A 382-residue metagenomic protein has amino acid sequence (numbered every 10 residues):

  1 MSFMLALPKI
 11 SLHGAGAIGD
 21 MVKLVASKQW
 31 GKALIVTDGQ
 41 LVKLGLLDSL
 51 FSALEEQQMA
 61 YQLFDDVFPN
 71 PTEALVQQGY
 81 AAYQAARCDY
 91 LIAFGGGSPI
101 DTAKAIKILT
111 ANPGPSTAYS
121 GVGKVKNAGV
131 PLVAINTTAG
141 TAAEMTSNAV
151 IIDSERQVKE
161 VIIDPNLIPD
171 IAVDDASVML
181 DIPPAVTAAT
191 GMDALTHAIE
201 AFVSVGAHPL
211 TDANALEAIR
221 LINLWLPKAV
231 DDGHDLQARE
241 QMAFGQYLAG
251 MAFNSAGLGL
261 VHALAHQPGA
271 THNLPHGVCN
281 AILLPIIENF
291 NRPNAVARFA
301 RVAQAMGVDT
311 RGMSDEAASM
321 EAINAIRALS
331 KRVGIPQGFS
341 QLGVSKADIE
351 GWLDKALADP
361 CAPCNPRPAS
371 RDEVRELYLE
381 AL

Functional and structural regions predicted by a protein language model:
M1-F64: An N-terminal, well-structured beta->alpha segment
V42-P115, G123, K228-R239: N-terminal small/polar loop signature for handling phosphorylated ligands or for N-terminal nucleophile
A111-A207, R298-A305: A glycine/threonine-rich phosphate-anchoring loop and its flanking beta-alpha core in nucleotide/phosphate-binding
G140, Y247-N280, D359-P363: Glycine-rich phosphate/pyrophosphate-binding beta-alpha loops
P184-L248, A252: C-terminal and late-domain segments of enzyme folds
T271-D348: Gly/Pro-rich interdomain helix-loop hinge
S345-L382: Short, amphipathic C-terminal "tail helix"
